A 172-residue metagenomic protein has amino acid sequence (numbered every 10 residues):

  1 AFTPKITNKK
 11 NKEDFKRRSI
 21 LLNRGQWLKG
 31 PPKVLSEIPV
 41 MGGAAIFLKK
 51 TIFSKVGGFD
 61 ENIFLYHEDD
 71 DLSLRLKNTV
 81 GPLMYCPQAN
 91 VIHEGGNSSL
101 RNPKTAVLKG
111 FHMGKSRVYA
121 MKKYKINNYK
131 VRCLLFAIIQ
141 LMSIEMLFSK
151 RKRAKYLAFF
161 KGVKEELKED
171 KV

Functional and structural regions predicted by a protein language model:
A1-G57, N62, D70: Acidic/His-rich active-site region of diverse nucleotide-sugar glycosyltransferases
K50-T51, T79-V80, Y124-K125: Short loop segments at secondary-structure junctions
L65-L72, K109: Acidic donor-binding loop at a coil-to-helix junction in glycosyltransferase catalytic cores that engages
R75-K77: Hydrophobic residues within well-ordered alpha-helices
V80-G96: Catalytic beta-strand/loop signature of glycosyltransferases that borders the donor
I92-K115: Nucleotide-sugar-dependent glycosyltransferase catalytic core
L108-S116, I126-V172: Non-catalytic, C-terminal membrane-associated alpha-helical segments of glycosyltransferases
A120: Short alpha-helical functional segments enriched in proximate histidine and acidic residues
